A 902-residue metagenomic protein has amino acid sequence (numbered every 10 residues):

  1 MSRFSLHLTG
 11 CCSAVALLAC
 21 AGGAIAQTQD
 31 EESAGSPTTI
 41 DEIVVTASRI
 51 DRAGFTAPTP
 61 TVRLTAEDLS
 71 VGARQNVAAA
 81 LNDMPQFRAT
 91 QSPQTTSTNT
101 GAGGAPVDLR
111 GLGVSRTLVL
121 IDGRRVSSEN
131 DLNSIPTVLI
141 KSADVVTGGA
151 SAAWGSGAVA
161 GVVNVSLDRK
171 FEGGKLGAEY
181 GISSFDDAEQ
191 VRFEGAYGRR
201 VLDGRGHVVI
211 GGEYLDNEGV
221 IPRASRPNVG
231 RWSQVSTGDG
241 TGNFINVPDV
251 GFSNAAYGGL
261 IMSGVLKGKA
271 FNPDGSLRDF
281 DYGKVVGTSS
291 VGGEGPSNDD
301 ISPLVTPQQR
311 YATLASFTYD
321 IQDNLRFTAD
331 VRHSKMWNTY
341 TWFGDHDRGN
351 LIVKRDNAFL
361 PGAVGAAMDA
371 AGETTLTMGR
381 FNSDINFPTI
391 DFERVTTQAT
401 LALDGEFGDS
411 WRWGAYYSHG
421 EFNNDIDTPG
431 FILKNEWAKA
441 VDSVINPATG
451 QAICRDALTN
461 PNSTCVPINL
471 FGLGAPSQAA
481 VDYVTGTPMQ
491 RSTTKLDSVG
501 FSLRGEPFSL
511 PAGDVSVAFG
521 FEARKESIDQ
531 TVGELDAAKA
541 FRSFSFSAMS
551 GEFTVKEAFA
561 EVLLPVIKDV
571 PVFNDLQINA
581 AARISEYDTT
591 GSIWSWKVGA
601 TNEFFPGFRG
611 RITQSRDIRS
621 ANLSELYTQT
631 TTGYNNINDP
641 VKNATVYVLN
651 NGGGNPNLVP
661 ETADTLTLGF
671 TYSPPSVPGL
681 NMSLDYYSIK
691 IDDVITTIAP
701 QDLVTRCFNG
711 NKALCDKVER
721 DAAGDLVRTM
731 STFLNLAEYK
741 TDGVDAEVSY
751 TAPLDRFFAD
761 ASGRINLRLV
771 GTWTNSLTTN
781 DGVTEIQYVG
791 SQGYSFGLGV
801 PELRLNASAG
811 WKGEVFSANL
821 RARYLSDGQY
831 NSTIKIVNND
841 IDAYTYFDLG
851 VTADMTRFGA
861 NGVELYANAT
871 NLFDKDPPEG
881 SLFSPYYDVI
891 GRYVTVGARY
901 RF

Functional and structural regions predicted by a protein language model:
S2, C12, F392, D404 (+5 more regions): Conserved C-terminal beta-signal and adjacent last beta-strands/turns of outer-membrane beta-barrel proteins
S2-M84, E194, G198, D323 (+3 more regions): N-terminal Sec signal peptide and the immediately downstream disordered periplasmic leader that contains the TonB box
L69, L81, A143-V145, V163-V165 (+6 more regions): Non-catalytic regulatory/gating segments with a bias toward low-complexity or hydrophobic composition
V77-A80, A105-D108, G157-A178, F193: N-terminal periplasmic accessory domains that precede and gate Gram-negative outer-membrane beta-barrel machines
L81-R124: Extracytoplasmic beta-strand/coil segments of soluble accessory domains associated with Gram-negative outer-membrane
R124-T147: Short acidic/polar hinge/loop motifs at secondary-structure boundaries that mediate gating or recognition
K170-G173, D186, L202-R205, Q322-L325 (+8 more regions): Short loop/turn motifs that connect adjacent beta-strands in outer-membrane beta-barrel proteins
E218-V220, R226-S233, N272-Q308, L314 (+6 more regions): Surface-exposed, low-complexity loop segments enriched in small/polar and acidic residues
